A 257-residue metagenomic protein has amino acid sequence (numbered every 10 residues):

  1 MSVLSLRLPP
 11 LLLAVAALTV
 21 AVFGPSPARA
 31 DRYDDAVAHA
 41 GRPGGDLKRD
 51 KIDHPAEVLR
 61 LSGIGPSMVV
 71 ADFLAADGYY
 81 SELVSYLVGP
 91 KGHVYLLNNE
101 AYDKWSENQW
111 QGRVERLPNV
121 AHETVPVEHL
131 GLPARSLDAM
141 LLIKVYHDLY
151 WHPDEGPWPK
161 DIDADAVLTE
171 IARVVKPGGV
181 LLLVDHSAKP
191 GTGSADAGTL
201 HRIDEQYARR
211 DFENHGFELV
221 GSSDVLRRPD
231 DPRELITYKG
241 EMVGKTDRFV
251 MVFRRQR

Functional and structural regions predicted by a protein language model:
Y33-L61, G65: Class I SAM-dependent methyltransferase Rossmann-like catalytic core, especially the SAM/SAH-binding loop
S67, P90-K91, V175-L181: Short glycine-dipeptide loop
S67-A76: Conserved class I S-adenosyl-L-methionine
S85-Y86, W158-P177: A short glycine-rich, Lys/Arg-flanked "PGG" loop and its adjoining helix->strand segment in the class I
S106-L130: S-adenosyl-L-methionine
L130-M140: A short acidic, Gly/Pro-enriched loop at the edge of an enzyme's catalytic core that lines a small-molecule cofactor
D138-I162: A short SAM/SAH-binding and catalytic strip from SAM-dependent methyltransferases
H215, P232-R257: Core SAM-dependent methyltransferase catalytic element
